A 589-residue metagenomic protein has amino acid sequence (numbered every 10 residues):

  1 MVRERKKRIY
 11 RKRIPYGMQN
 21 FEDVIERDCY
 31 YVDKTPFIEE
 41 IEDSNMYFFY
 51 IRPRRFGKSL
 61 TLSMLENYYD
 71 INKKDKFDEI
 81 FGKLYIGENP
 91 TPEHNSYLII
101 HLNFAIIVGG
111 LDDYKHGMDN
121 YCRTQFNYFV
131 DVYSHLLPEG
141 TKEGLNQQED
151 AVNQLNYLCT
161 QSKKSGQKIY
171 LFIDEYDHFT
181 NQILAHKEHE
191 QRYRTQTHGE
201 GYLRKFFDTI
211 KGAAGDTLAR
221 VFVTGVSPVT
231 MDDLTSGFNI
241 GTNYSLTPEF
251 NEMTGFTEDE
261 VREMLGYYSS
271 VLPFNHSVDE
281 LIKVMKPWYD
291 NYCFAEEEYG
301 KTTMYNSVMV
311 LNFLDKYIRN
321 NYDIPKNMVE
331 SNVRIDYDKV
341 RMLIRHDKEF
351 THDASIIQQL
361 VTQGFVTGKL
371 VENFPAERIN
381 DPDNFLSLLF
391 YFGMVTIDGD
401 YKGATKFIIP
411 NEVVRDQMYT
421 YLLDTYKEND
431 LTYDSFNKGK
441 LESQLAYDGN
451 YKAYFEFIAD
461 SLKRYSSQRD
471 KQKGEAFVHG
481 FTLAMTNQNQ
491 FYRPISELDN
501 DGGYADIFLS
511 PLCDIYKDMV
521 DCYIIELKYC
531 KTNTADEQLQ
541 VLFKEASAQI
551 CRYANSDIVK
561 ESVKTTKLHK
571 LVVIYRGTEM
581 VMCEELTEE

Functional and structural regions predicted by a protein language model:
V2-D70, D78-G87: Walker A/P-loop-proximal flanking segment of P-loop NTPase domains
G17, D33, D70-D131: P-loop NTPase motor core
Y157-K164, R192-A219: Substrate-engagement module of ASCE P-loop NTPases
S165-Q196: Conserved P-loop NTPase "ATPase switch" module shared by AAA+ and STAND
F172-D174, R204-K205, A219-V226: Structural recognition of the conserved hydrophobic beta-strand(s) that form the central parallel beta-sheet of P-loop
T230-S236, Y244-D315, L360: Amphipathic alpha-helical segments of the small helical/lid subdomains adjacent to P-loop NTPase cores
G241-T242, G300, Y305-A554, C583-E589: Extended alpha-helical interface modules used as scaffolds for assembling large macromolecular complexes
I558-E589: Domain-level recognition of nuclease-like catalytic cores that cleave nucleotide substrates
